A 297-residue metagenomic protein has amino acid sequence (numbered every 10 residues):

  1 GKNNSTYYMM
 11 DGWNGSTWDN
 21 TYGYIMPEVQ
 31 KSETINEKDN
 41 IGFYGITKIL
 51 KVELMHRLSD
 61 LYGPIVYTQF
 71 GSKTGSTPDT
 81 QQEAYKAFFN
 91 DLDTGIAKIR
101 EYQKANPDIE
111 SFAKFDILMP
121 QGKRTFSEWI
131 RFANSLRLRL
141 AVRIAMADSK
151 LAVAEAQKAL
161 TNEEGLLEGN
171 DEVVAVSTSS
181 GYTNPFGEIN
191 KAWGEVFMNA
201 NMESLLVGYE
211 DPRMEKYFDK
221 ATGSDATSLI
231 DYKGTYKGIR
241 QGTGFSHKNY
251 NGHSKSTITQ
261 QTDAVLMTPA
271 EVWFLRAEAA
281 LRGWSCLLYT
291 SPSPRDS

Functional and structural regions predicted by a protein language model:
K2-L50, L54-S291, R295-S297: Structured, solvent-exposed acidic/aromatic patches
